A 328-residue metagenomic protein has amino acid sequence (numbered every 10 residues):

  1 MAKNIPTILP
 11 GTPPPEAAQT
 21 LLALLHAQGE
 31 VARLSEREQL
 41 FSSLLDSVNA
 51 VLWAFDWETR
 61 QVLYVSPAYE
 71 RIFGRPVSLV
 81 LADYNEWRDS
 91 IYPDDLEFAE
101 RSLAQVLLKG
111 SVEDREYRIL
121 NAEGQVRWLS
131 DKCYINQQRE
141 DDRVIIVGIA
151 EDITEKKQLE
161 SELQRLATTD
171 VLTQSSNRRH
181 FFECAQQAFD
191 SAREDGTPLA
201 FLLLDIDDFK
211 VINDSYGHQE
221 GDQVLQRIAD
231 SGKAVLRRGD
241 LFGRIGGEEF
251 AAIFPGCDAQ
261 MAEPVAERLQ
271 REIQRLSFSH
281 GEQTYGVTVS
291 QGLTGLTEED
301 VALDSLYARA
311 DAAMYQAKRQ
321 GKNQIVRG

Functional and structural regions predicted by a protein language model:
P13, D131-I146, A302: Short loop/turn elements at sensory-signaling interfaces that couple input to output
A23-L24, D142-D152: PAS-family sensory domains
Q61, K109-C133, D142-V144: Per-ARNT-Sim (PAS) sensory domains and their PAS-associated C-terminal
A99, E220-L241, E249, I273: Active-site-proximal alpha-helical element of nucleotidyl cyclase-like catalytic domains and analogous helices
Q164-E183, L204-H218, Q226: Conserved nucleotide-binding and Mg2+-coordinating catalytic segments in signaling enzymes
Q164-R165, R178-P198, A229-R237, P255: Short regulatory alpha-helical coupling segments that immediately precede and/or link into cyclic nucleotide signaling
L241-R244, Y285: A short pre-motif secondary-structure segment
E263, L296-V326: Catalytic-core segments of nucleotide cyclases and related cyclic-nucleotide turnover enzymes
